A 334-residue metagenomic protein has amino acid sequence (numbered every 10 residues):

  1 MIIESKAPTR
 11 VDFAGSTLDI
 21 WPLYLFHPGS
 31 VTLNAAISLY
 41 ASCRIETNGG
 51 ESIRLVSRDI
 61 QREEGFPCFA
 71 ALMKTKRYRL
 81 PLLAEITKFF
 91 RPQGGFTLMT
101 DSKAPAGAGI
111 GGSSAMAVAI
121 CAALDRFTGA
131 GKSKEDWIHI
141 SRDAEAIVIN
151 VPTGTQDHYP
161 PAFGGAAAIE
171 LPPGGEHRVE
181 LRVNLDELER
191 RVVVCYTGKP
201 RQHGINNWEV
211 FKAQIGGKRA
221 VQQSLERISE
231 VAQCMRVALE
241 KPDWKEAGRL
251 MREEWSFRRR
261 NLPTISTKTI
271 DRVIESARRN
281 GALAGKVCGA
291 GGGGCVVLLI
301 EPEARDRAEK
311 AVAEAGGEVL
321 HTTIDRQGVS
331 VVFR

Functional and structural regions predicted by a protein language model:
M1-A14, L18-W21, L25-F26, N34-A35 (+5 more regions): C-terminal nucleotide
S30: Charged catalytic cores and adjacent phosphate/nucleic-acid-binding surfaces used for phosphate/nucleic-acid chemistry
L80, S114-V118, T153: Short alpha-helical patches at coil-to-helix transitions and adjacent helical residues in well-structured domains
P92-L98: Conserved catalytic cysteine-centered active-site region of acyl-thioester-dependent Claisen-condensing enzymes
S102-A108, L283: Short pre-catalytic strand/loop immediately N-terminal to key active-site residues, enriched for Gly-Thr
I110-K134: DPxDG-like acidic metal-binding loop motif
G293-C295: Glycine-rich active-site/cofactor-binding loop and its immediate structural neighborhood
